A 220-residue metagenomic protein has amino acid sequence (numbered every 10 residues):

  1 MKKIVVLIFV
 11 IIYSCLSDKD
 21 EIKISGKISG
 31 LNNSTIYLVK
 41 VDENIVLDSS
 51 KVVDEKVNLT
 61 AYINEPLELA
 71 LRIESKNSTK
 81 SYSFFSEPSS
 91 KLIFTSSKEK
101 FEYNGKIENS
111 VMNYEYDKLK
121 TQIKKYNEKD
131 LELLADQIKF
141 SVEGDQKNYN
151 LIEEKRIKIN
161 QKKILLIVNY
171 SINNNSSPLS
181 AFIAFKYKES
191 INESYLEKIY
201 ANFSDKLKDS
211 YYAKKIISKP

Functional and structural regions predicted by a protein language model:
M1-I4: Positively charged n-region of N-terminal signal peptides that target proteins for export
V6-S17: Hydrophobic h-region of N-terminal signal peptides that target proteins for export in Gram-negative bacteria
C15-K158: A non-transmembrane, solvent-exposed segment enriched in polar/low-complexity residues
D130, Q137, G144, K163-L166 (+2 more regions): Leucine-rich amphipathic alpha-helices with coiled-coil/heptad-repeat character
R156-N173, S194-K198: Amphipathic alpha-helical coiled-coil segments
I172-P220: Charged, long alpha-helical assembly modules
